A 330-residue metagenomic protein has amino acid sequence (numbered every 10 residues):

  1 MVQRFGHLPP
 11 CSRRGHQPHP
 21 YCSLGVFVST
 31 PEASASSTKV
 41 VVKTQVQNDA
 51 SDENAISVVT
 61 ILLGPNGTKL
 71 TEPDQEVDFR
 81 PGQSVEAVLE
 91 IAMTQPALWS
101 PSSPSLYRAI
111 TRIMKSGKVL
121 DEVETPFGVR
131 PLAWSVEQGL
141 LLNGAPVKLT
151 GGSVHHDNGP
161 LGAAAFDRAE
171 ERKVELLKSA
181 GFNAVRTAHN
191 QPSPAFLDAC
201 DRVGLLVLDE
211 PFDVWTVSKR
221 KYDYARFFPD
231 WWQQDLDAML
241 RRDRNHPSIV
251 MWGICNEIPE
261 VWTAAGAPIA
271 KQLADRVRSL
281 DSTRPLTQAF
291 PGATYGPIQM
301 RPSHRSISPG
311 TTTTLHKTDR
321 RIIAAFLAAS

Functional and structural regions predicted by a protein language model:
M1-P194, A199, V203-V207, D235 (+5 more regions): Secreted/periplasmic carbohydrate-active enzymes, especially glycoside hydrolases
V174-L177, A184-S330: Substrate-binding/catalytic cleft of secreted carbohydrate-active enzymes, primarily glycoside hydrolases
